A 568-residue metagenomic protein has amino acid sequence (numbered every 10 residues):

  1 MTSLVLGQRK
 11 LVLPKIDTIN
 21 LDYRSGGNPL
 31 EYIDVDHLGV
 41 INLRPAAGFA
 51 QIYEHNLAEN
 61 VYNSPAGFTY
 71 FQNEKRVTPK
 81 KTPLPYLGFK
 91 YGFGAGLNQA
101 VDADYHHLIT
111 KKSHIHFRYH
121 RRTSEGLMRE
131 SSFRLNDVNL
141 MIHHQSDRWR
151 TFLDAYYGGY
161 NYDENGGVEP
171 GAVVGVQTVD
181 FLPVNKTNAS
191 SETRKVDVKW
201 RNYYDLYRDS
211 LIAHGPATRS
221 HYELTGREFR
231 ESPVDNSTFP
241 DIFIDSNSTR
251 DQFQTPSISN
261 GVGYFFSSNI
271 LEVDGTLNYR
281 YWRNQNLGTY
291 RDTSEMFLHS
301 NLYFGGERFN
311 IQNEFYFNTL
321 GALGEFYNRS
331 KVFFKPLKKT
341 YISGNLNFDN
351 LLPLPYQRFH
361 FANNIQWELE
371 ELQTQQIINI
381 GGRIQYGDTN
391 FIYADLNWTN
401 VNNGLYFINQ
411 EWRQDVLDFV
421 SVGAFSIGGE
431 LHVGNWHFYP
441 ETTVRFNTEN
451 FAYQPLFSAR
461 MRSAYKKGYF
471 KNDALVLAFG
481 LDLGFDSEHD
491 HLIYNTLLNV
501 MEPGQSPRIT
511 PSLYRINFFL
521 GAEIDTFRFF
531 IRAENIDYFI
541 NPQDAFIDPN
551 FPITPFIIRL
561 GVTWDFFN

Functional and structural regions predicted by a protein language model:
M1-R24, D163-A172, F539-F546, T563-N568: Cleavable N-terminal export/targeting peptides
L4-Q72: N-terminal periplasmic/intermembrane-space "pro-region" immediately following the signal or transit peptide
G7-R9, L57, R194-E231, N247-N568: Exposed, low-structure sequence patches enriched in small/polar residues
E59-G67, N73-H106, G126: Short strand-turn segments of transmembrane beta-barrel domains in outer membranes, especially the first one or two
G92-G94, N98, R122-M141, N185-K195 (+3 more regions): Outer-membrane beta-barrel proteins
G94, T110, H120-S124, Y156-G158 (+4 more regions): An acidic- and aromatic-residue-enriched active-site/binding cleft used to recognize and process polar
Q99-R121, E130-Y162, S190, V198: Transmembrane beta-barrel wall of Gram-negative outer-membrane proteins
R129, R150-Y203, T225-F239, D245 (+2 more regions): Flexible loop and strand-edge segments within Gram-negative outer membrane beta-barrel domains
